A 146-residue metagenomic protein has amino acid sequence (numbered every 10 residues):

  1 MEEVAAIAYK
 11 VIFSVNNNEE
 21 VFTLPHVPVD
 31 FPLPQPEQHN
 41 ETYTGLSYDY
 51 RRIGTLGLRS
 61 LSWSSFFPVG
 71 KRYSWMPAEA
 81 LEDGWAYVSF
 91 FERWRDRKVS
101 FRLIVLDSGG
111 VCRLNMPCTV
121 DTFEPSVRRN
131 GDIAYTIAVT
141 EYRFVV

Functional and structural regions predicted by a protein language model:
M1-K10, S64-S65, M76-A86, I137-Y142: Short N-terminal helix-initiation segments at or just after the protein's N-terminus
E2-P68, F123: Solvent-exposed edge beta-strands and adjacent loop segments that serve as assembly or binding interfaces
A8-S14, A78-D121: Short, acidic/charged, Gly/Pro-enriched secondary-structure junctions
L24-F31, R97-R143: Short beta-strand and beta-hairpin "edge-sheet" elements
Y43-G45, G54, E92-R97, I133-I137: Short C-terminal domain-edge/linker segments immediately following a structured domain
G45-Y48, D83-S89, P125-R128, T140-F144: Short, surface-exposed linear patches
D49-D96: Assembly/oligomerization scaffold segments
G70-R72, R143-V146: Short, cysteine-centered beta-strand-loop-beta hairpins and adjacent loop/turn segments enriched in charged/polar
